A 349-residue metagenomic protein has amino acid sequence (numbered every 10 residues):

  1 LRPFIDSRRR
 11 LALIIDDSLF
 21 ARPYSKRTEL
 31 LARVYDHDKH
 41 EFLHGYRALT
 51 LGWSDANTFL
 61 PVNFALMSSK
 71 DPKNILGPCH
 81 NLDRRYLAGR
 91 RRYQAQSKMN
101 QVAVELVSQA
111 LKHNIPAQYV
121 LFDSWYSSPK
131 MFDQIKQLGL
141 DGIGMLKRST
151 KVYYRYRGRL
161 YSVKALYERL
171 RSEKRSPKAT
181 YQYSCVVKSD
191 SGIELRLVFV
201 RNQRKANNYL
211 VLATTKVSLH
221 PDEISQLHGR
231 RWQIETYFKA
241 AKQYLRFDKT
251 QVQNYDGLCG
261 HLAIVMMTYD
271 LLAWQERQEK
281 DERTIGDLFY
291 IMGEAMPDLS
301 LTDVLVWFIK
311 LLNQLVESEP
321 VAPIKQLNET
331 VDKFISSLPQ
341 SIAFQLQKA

Functional and structural regions predicted by a protein language model:
L1-D71, S184: Active-site-proximal, Lys/Arg-enriched surface segment that forms a nucleic-acid-binding/basic interface patch
R9, K26, L60, M67-A349: Single, function-defining residue in the core of a domain
